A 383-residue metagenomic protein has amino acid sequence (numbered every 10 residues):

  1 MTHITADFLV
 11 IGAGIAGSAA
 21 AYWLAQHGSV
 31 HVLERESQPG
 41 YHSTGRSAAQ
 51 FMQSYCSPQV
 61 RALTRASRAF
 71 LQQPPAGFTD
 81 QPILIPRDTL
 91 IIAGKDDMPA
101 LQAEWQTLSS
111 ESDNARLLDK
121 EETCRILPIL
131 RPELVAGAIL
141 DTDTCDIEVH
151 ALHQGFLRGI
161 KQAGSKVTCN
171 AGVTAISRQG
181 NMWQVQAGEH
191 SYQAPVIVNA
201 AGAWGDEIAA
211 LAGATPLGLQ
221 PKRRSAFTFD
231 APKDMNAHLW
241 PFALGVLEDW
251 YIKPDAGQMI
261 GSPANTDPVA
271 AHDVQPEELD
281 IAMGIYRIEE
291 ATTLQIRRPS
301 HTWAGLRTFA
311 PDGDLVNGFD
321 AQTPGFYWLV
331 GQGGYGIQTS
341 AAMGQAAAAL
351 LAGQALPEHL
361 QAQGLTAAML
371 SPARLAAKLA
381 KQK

Functional and structural regions predicted by a protein language model:
H3-A6, Q186-V196: Core beta-strand elements of the Rossmann-like FAD/NAD(P) dinucleotide-binding domain in flavoenzyme oxidoreductases
A6-H31: N-terminal Rossmann-like FAD-binding beta1-loop-alpha1 element of flavoenzymes
L9-I11, Y192-W204, G344: Short hydrophobic core segments
A19-A25, F51, D80-D88, S191 (+1 more regions): Active-site substrate-recognition segment that forms the wall of the catalytic cavity or substrate channel
A25-T44: Glycine-rich FAD pyrophosphate-binding loop
A48-I126, D249-Y251, R287: Dinucleotide-binding Rossmann-like beta1-alpha1 core, especially the glycine-rich loop that anchors the ADP
Q73, I92-A163, T168-C169, A175-N181 (+1 more regions): Flavin (FAD/FMN) cofactor-binding and adjacent substrate-gating region of FAD-dependent oxidoreductase domains
E290-K383: C-terminal catalytic lobe of FAD-dependent flavoproteins
